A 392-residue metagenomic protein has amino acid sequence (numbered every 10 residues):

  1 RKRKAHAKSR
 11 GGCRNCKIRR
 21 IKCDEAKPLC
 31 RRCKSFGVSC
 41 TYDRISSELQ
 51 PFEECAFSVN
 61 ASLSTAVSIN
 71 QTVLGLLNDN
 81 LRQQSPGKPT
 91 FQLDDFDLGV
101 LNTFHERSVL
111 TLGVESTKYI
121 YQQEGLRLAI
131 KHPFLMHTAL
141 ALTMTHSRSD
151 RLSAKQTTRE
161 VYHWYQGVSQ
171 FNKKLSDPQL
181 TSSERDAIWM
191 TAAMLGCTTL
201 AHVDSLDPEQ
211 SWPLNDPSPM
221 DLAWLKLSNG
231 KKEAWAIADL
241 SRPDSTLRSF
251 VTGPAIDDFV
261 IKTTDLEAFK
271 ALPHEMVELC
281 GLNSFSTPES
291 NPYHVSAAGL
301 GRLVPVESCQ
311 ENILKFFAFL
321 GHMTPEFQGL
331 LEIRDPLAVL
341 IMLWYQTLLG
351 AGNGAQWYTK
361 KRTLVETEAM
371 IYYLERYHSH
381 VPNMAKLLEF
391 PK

Functional and structural regions predicted by a protein language model:
R1-S47: N-terminal cysteine-rich, zinc-dependent DNA-binding domains of eukaryotic transcription factors
R1-S9, Y42-F57, S62-R159, K174-Q179: Internal amphipathic alpha-helical repeat/solenoid segments
I18, S35, T41, L49-Q50 (+12 more regions): Soluble secreted/lumenal catalytic domains with histidine-centered metal-binding or acid-base catalytic motifs
K34, L93-V109, L128-D150, Q156 (+4 more regions): Amphipathic alpha-helical regulatory regions
S85-T90, D94, T145-V161, D204-L225 (+2 more regions): Acidic, serine/threonine/proline-rich low-complexity intrinsically disordered regions
I120-Y121, W164-P178, F316-L331: Short amphipathic alpha-helical segments and their helix-coil junctions
Q156-K173, T363-R376: Short secondary-structure subsegments characteristic of cysteine-rich extracellular domains
P219-K392: C-terminal effector modules of eukaryotic transcription factors
